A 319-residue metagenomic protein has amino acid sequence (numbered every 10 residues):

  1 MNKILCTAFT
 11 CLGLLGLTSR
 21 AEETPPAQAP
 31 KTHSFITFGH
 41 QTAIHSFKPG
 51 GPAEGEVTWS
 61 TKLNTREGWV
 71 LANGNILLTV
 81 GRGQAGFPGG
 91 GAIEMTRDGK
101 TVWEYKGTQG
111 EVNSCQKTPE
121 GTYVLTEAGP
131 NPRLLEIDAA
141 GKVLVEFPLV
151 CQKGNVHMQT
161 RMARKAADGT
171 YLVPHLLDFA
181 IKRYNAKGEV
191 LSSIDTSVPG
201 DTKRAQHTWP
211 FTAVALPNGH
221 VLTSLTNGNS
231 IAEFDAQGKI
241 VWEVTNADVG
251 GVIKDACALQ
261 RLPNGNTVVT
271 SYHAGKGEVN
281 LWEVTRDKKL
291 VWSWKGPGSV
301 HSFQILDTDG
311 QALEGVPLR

Functional and structural regions predicted by a protein language model:
M1-I4: Positively charged n-region of N-terminal signal peptides that target proteins for export
C6-G16: Bacterial N-terminal signal peptides
L17-A21: Sec/Tat signal peptide C-region and signal peptidase I cleavage site
E22-R319: Histidine-/acidic-rich catalytic cores in large beta-rich domains
